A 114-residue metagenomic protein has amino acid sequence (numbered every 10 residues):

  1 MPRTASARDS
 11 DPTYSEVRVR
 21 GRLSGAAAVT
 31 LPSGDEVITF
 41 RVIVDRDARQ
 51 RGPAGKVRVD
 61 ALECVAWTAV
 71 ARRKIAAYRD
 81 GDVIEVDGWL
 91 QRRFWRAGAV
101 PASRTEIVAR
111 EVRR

Functional and structural regions predicted by a protein language model:
M1-R114: Single-stranded nucleic acid-binding surfaces, predominantly the OB-fold ssDNA-binding core
